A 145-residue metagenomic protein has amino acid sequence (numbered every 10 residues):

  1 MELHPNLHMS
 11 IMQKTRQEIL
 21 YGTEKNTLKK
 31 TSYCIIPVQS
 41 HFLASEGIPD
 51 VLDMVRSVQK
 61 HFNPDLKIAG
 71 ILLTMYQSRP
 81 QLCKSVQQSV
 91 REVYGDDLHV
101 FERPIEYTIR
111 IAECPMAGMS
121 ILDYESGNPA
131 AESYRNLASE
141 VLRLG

Functional and structural regions predicted by a protein language model:
E2-E106: Conserved catalytic-core segment of NTP-binding enzymes
E46, E113, E140: Acidic-residue sensor for enzyme active/binding pockets
Q81, R110, P129: Residue-level recognition of oxygen-bearing side chains
Y107-E113: Short, glycine-rich, amphipathic interfacial segments at transmembrane boundaries or analogous
P115-E132: C-terminal boundary of histidine-terminating zinc-finger modules
N136-G145: C-terminal alpha-helix
